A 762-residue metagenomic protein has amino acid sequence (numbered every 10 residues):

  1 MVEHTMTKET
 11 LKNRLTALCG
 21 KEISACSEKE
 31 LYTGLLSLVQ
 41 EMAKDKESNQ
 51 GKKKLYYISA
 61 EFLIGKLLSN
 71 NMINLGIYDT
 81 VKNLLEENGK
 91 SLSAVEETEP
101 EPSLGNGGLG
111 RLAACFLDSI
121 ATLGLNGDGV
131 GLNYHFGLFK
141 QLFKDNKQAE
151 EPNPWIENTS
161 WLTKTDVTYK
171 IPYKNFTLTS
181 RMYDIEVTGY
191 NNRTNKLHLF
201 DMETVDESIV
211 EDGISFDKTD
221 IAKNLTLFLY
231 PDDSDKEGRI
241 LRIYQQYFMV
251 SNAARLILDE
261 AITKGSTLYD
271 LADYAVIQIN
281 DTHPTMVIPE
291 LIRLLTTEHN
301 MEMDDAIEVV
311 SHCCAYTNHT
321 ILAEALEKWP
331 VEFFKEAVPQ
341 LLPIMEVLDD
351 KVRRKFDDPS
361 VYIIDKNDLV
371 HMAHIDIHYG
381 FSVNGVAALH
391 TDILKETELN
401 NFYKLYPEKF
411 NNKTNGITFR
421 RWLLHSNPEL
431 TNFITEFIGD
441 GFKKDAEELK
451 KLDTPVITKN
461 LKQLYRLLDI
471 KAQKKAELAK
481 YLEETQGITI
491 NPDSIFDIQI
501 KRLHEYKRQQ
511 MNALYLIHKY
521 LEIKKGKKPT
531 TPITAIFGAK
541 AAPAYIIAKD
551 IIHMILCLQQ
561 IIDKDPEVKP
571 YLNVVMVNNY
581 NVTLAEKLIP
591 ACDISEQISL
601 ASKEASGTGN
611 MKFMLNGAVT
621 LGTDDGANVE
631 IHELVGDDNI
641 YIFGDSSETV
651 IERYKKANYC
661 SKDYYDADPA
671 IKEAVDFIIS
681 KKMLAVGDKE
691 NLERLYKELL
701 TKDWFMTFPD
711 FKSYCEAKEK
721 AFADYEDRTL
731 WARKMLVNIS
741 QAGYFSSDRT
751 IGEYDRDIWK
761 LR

Functional and structural regions predicted by a protein language model:
M1-R762: A conserved ligand/cofactor-binding region detector
